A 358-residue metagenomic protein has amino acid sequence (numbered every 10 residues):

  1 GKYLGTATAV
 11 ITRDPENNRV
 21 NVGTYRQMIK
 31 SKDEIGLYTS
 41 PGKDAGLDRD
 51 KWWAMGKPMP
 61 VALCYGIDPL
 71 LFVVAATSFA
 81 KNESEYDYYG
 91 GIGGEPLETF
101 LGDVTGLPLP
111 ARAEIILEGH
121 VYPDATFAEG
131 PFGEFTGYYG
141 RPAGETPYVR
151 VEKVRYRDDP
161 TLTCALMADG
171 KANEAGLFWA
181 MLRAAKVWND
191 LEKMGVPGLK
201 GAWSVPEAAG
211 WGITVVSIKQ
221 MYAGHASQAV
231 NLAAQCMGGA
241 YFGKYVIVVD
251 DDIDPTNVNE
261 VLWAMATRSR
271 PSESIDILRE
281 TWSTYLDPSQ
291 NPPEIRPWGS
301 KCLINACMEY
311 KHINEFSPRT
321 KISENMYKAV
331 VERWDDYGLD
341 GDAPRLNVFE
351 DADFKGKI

Functional and structural regions predicted by a protein language model:
G1-C64: Internal mixed beta-strand/loop scaffold within catalytic domains of large alpha/beta enzymes
D68-I358: Charged, compositionally biased interaction regions
